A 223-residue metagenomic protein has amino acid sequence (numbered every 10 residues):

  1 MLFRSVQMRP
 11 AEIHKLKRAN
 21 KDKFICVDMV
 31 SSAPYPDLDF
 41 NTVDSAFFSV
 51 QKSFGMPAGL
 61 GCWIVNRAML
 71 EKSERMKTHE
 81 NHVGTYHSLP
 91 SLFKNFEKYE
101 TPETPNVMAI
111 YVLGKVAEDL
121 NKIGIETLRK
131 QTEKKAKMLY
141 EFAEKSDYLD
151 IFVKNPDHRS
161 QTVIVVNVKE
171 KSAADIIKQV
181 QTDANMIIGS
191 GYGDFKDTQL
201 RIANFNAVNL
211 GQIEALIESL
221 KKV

Functional and structural regions predicted by a protein language model:
R9-N41: Catalytic PLP-binding core of fold-type I/II PLP enzymes
I25-M29, A46-S49, I188-S190: General beta-strand structural signal in soluble alpha/beta enzymes
D39-Q51: Conserved active-site segment immediately N-terminal to the catalytic lysine that forms the internal aldimine
S53-M138: Active-site C-terminal subdomain of aminotransferase-like
D150-D183: Conserved PLP-binding catalytic core of the aspartate aminotransferase-like
Q181-I188, L220-V223: A common structural junction motif
D194, T198-V223: PLP-dependent enzyme catalytic core of the Aspartate aminotransferase-like
